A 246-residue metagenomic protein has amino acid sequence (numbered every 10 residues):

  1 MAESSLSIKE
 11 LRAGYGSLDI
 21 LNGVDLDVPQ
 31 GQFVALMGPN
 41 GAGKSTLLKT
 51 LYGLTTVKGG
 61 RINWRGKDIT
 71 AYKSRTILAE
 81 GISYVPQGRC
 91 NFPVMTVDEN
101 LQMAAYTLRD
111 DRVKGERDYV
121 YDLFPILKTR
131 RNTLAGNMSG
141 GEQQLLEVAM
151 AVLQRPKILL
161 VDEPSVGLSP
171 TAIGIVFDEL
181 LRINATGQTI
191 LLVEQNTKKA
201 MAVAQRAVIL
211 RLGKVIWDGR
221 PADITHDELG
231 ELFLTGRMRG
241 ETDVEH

Functional and structural regions predicted by a protein language model:
G16, V34, T56, V97-K114 (+3 more regions): ABC-type ATPase nucleotide-binding domains, specifically the catalytic core motifs of the NBD
M37-P39: The feature captures the beta-strand-to-loop junction immediately N-terminal to the Walker
Y52: Helix-to-loop junction immediately C-terminal to a conserved catalytic motif
G60-D68, E80, V113-Y119: Conserved ABC transporter NBD signature motif
A151-V152: ABC ATPase C-loop
R155: Conserved catalytic motifs of ABC-family nucleotide-binding domains
L159-E163: Catalytic Walker B motif of ABC-type/P-loop ATPase nucleotide-binding domains
